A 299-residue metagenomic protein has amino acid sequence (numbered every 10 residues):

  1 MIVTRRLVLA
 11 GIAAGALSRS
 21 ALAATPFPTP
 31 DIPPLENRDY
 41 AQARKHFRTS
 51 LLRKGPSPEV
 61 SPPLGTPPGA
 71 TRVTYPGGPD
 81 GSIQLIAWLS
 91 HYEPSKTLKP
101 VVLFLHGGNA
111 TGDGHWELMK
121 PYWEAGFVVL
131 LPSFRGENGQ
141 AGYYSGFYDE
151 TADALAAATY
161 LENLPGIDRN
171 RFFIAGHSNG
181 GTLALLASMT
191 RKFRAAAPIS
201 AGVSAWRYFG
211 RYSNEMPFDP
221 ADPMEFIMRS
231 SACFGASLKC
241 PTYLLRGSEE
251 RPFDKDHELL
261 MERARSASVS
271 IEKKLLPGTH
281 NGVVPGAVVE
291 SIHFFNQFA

Functional and structural regions predicted by a protein language model:
L7-A24: N-terminal export signals
R48-P94: N-terminal cap/lid segment of alpha/beta-hydrolase-fold proteins
K96-K99, F104-A141: Short substrate-entry loop that stabilizes the transition state in hydrolases
S145-L164: Alpha/beta-hydrolase active-site loop
A201-F234, C240: Mobile cap/lid helix-loop segments that gate and shape the active-site cleft of serine hydrolases
L238, L244-R246: Short beta-strand/loop motif that positions the catalytic acidic residue of the alpha/beta-hydrolase fold
R251-H257: Conserved alpha/beta-hydrolase "acid-adjacent" motif
V269-A299: C-terminal catalytic histidine-bearing segment of alpha/beta-hydrolase fold enzymes
